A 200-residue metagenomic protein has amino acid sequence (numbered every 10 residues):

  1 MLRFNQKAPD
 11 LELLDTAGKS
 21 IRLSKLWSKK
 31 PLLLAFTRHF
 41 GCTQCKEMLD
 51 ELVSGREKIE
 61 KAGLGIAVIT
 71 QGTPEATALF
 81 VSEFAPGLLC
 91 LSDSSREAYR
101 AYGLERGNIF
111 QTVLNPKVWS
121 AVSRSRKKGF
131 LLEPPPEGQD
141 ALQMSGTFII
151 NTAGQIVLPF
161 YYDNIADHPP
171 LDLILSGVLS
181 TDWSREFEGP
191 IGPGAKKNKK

Functional and structural regions predicted by a protein language model:
M1-S24, E47: N-terminal "domain-start" segment that seeds a small globular fold
F4, D10, K19, R56 (+2 more regions): Domain-level signature for proteins that mediate thiol-based redox and metal-cofactor handling
L23-L52, G65: Short active-site neighborhood of thiol/selenol oxidoreductases, capturing the structured segment around
T37, T70, N151: Short beta-strand/turn micro-motifs composed of small residues that flank or help shape donor/cofactor-binding pockets
E47-A101: Structural microenvironment flanking redox-active thiols in thiol-disulfide oxidoreductases
V81, L88-L89, D93-A166: Thiol/selenol-based redox catalytic cores and closely related redox-interacting motifs
I165-T181: A short, polar/charged loop-to-alpha-helix boundary motif
S184-K200: Cysteine/selenocysteine-centered motifs that mediate thiol-based redox chemistry or coordinate metal-sulfur cofactors
